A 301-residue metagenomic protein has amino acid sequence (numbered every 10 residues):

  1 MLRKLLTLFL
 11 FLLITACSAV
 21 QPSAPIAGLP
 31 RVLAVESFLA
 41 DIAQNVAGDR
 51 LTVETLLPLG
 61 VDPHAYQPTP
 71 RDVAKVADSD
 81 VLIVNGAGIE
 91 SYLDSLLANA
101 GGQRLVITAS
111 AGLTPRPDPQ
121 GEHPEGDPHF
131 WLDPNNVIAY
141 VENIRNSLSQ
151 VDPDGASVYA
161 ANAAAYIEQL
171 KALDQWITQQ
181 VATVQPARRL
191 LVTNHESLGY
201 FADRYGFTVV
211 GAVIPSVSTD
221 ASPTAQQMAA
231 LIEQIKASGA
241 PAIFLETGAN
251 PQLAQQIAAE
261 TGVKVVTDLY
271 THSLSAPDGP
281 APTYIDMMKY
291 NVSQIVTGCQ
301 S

Functional and structural regions predicted by a protein language model:
M1-L5: Positively charged n-region of N-terminal signal peptides that target proteins for export
T7-A16: Bacterial N-terminal signal peptides
C17-S301: Extracytoplasmic metal-acquisition and chelation regions
